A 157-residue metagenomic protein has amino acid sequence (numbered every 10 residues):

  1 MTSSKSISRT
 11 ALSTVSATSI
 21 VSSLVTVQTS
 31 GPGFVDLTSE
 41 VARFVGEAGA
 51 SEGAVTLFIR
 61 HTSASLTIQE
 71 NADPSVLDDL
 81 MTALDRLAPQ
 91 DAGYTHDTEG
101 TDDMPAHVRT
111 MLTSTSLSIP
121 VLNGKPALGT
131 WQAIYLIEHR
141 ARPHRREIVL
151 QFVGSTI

Functional and structural regions predicted by a protein language model:
T2-I157: Active-site histidine-anchored catalytic micro-motif
